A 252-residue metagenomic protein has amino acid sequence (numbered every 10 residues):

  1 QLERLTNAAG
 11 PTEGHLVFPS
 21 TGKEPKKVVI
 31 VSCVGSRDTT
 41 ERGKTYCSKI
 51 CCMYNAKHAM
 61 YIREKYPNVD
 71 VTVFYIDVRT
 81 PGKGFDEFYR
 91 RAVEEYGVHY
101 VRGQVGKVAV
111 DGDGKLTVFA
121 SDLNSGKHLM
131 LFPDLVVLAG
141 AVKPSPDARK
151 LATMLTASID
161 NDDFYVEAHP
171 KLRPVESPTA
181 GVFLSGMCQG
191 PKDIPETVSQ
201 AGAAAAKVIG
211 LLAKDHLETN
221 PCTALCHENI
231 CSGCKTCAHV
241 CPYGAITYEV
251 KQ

Functional and structural regions predicted by a protein language model:
Q1-Q252: Residues forming the flavin
